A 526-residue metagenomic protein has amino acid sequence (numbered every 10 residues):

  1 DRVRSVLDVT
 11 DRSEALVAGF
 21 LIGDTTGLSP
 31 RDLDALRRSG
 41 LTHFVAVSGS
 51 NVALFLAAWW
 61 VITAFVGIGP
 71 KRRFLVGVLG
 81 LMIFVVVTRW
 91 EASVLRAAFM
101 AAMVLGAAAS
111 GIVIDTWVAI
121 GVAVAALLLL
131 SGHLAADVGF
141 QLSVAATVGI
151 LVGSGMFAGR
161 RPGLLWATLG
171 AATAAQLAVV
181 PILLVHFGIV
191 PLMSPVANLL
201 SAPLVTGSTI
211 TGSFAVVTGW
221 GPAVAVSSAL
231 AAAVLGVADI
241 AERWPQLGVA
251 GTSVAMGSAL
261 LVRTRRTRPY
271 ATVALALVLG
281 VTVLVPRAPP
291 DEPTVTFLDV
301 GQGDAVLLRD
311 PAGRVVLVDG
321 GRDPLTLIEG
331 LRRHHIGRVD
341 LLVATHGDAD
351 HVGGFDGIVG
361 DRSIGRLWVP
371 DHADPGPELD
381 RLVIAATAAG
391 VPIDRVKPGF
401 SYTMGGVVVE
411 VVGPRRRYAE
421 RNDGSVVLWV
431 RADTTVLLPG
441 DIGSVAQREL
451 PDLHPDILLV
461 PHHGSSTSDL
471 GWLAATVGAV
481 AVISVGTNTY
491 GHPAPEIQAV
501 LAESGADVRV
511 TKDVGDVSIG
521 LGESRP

Functional and structural regions predicted by a protein language model:
D1-A97, L105, V318, L341 (+4 more regions): Aromatic-rich juxtamembrane segments at the membrane interface
T25, A126-A136, A238-L341, T387-I457 (+2 more regions): Core dinuclear metal-dependent hydrolase active-site scaffold
G49-I68, A101-A107, T147-M156, T211-A215 (+4 more regions): Membrane-interfacial alpha-helical segments at the cytosolic side of multi-pass membrane proteins
V66-I68, G149-T296, V480, V500-T511 (+1 more regions): Transmembrane helix-bundle segments that form internal channels/tunnels in multi-pass membrane proteins, characterized
V85-L95, A109-I114, L129-F140, P181-P191: Membrane-interface helix caps and helix-loop-helix hairpins in membrane proteins
V339-D350, H372, L458-H462: Metallo-beta-lactamase
A349-A388, R395: Active-site HxH/HxHxD metal-binding segment of metal-dependent hydrolases
R366-D371, Q447-S518: Cap/insert and terminal regions of metallo-dependent hydrolase folds
